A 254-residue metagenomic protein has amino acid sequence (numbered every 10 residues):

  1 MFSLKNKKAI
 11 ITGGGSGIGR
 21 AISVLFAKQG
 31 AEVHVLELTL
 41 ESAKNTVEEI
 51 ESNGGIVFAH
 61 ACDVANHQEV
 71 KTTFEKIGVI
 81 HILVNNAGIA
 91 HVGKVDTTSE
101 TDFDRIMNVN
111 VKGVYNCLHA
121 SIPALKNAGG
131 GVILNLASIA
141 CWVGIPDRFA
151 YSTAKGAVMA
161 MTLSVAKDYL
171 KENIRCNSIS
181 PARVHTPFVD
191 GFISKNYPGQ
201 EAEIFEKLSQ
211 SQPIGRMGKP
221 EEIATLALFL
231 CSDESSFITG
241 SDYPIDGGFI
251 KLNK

Functional and structural regions predicted by a protein language model:
K8, G15-G17: Conserved glycine-rich cofactor-binding loop
V70, K94-V95, S99-R105, L208: Substrate-binding pocket helix/loop in short-chain dehydrogenase/reductase
L118, A154, T162: Active-site helix of classical SDR
P123, K167-K171, S236: Alpha-helical segment proximal to the catalytic Tyr-Lys
S138: Residue(s) in the substrate-gating loop at a strand-loop-helix junction that position the organic substrate next
V143, L228, T239-K254: Short C-terminal tail/terminal secondary-structure segment of NAD(P)H-dependent dehydrogenase/reductase domains
S178, T186, Q200-E234, I238 (+1 more regions): C-terminal helical subdomain
